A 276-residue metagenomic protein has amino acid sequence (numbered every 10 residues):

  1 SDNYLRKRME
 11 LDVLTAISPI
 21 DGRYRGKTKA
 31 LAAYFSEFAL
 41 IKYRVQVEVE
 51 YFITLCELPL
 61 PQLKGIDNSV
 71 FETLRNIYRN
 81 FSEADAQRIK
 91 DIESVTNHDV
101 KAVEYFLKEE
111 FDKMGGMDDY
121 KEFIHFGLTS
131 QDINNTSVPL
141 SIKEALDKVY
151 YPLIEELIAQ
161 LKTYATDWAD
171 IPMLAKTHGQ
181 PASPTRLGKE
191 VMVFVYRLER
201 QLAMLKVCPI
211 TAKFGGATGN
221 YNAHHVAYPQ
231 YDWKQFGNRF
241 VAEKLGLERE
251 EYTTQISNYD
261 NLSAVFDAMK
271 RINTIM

Functional and structural regions predicted by a protein language model:
D2-Y4: Intrinsic-disorder-associated, low-complexity terminal segments enriched in Asp/Asn/His/Tyr and depleted of Lys/Arg
R8-Y221, Y228-A242: A helix-coil-helix interface module used to build multimeric assemblies and to scaffold catalytic/cofactor sites
M192, T254-S257: Glycine-rich, Trp-frequent "lid" loop and neighboring beta-strands that shape and gate the flavin cofactor pocket
R239-T254: A short, charged helix-loop
N258-M276: A conserved active-site cap/scaffold subdomain adjacent to cofactor or substrate pockets
